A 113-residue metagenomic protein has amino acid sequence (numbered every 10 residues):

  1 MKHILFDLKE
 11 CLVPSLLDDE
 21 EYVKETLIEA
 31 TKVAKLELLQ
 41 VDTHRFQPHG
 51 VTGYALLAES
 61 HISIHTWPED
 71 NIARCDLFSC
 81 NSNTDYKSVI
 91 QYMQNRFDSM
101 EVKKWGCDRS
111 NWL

Functional and structural regions predicted by a protein language model:
M1-L113: Polybasic/polar functional segments that serve as interface/processing modules
